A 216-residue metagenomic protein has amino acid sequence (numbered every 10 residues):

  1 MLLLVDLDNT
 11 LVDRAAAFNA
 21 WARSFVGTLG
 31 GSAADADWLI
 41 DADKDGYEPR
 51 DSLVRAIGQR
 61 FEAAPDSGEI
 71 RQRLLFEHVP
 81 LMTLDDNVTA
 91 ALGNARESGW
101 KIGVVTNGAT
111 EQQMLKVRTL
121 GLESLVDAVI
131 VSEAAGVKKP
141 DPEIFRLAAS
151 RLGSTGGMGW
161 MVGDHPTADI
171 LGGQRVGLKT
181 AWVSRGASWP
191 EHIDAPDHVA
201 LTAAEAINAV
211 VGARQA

Functional and structural regions predicted by a protein language model:
M1, T89, G93, W100-A216: Asp-based, Mg2+/Mn2+-dependent phosphohydrolase catalytic module
M1-A90: N-terminal helical cap/lid subdomain that shapes the substrate entry/recognition surface in HAD-like hydrolases
W21, P65, A95, A206-I207: N-terminal targeting/docking segments
